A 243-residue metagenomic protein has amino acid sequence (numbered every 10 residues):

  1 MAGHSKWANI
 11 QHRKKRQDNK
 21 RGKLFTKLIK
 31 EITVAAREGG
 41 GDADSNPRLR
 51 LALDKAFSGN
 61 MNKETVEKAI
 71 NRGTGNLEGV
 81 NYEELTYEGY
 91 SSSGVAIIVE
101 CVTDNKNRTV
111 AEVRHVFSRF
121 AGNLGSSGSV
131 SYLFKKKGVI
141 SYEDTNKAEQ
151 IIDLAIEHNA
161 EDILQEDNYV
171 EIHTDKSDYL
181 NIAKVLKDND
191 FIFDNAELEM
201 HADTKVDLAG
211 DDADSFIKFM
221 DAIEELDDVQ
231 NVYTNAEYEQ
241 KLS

Functional and structural regions predicted by a protein language model:
M1-G125, V130-V139, D207: N-terminal cationic and glycine-rich segments that engage phosphates or anionic surfaces
S141-S243: Positively charged, low-complexity, intrinsically disordered RNA-binding extensions
